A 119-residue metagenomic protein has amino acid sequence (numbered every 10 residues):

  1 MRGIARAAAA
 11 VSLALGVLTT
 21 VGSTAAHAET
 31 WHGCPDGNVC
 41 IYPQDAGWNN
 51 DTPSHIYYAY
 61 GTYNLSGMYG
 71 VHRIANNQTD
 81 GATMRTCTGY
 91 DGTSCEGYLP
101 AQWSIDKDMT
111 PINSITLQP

Functional and structural regions predicted by a protein language model:
M1-V39: N-terminal prepro-regions of secreted/extracellular proteins
H27-P119: Post-signal peptide N-terminal regions of Sec-secreted extracellular proteins
